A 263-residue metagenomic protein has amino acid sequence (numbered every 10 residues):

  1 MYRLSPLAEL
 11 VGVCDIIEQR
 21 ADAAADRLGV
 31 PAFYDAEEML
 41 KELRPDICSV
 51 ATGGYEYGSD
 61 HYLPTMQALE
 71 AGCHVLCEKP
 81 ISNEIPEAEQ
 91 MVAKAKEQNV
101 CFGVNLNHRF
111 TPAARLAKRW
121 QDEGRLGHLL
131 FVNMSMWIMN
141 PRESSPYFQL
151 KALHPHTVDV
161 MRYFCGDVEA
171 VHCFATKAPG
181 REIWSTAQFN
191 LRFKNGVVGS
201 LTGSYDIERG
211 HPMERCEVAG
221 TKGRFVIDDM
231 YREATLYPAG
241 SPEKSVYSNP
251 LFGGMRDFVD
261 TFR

Functional and structural regions predicted by a protein language model:
M1-L28: N-terminal Rossmann-like dinucleotide-binding module
G12, D46-I47, F131, V198: Short, Asp-centered acidic motifs that coordinate Mg2+ and/or phosphate in catalytic or ligand-binding sites
V30-K94: Beta-loop-alpha module in the N-terminal Rossmann-like domain of NAD(P)-dependent dehydrogenases, especially those
Y34, C77-E78, F102-V104, L201 (+1 more regions): Hydrophobic residues in well-ordered beta-strands that form the structural core
L76, I81-S144: A contiguous active-site-proximal alpha/beta segment in oxidoreductase catalytic domains
A152, V158-E233, V259-R263: Contiguous beta-strand/loop segments that form the cofactor/metal-binding neighborhood of enzyme cores
K244-R263: C-terminal helical cap and adjacent loop that interface with cofactors, partners, or active-site loops
